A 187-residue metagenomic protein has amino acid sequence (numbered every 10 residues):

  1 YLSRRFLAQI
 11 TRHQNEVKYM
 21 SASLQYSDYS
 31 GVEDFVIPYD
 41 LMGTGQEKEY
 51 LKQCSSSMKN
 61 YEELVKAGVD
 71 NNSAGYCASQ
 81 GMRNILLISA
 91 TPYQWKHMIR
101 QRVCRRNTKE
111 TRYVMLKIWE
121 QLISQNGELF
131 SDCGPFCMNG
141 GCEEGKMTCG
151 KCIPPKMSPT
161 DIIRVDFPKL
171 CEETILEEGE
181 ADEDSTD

Functional and structural regions predicted by a protein language model:
Y1-D187: Family-specific signature for flavin-dependent thymidylate synthase
